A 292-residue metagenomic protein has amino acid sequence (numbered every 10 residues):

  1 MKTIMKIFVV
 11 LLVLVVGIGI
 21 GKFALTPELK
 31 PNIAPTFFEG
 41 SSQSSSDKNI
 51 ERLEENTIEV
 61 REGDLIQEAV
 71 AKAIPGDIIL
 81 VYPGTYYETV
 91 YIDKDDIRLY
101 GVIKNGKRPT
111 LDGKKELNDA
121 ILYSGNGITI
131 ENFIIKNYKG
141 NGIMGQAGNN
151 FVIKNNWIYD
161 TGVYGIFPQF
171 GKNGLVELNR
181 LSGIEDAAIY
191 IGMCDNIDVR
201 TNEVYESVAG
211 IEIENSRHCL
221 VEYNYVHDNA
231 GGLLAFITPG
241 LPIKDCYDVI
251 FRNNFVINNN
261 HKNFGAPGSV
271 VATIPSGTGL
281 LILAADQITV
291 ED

Functional and structural regions predicted by a protein language model:
M1-V13: N-terminal Sec-pathway targeting helices
L14-A24: Hydrophobic alpha-helical membrane-insertion segments, chiefly the h-region of N-terminal signal peptides
L25-E51: Ser/Thr/Pro/Gly-rich low-complexity linker/stalk segments immediately outside membranes or between
K48-Y87: Acidic Gly/Asp/Thr-rich repetitive segments characteristic of extracellular carbohydrate-active and adhesion proteins
E59-E62, P83, D96-K139: Right-handed parallel beta-helix/beta-spiral solenoid domain characteristic of secreted/periplasmic
V70, T89-D93, I103, N118-S124 (+7 more regions): Glycine-rich beta-solenoid repeat tracts in large extracellular/virion proteins
Y100-V102, R108, N126-N137, N149-V163 (+5 more regions): Right-handed parallel beta-helix
N253-F255, S269, T273-D292: Predominantly extracellular beta-rich ligand-binding scaffolds that present long acidic/polar faces for carbohydrate
